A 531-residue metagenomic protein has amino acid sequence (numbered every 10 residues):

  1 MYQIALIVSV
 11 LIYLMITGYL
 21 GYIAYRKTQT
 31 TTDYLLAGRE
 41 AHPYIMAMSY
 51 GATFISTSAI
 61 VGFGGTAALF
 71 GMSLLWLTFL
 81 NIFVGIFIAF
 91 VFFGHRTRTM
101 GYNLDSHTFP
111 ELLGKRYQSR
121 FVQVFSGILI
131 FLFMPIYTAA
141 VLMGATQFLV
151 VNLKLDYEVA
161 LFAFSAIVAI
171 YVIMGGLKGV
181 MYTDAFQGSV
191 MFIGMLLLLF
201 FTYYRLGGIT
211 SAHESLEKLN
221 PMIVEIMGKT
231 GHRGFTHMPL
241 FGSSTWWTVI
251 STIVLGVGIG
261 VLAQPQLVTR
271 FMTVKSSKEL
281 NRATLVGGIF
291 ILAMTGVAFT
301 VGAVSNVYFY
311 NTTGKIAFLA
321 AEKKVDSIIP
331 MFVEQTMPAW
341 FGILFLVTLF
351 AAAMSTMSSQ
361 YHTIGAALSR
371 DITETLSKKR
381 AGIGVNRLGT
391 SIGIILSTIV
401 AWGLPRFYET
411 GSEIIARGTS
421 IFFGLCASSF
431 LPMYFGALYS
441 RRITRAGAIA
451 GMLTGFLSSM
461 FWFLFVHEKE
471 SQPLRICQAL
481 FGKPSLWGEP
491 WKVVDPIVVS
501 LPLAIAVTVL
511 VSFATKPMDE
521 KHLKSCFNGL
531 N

Functional and structural regions predicted by a protein language model:
M1-N531: Membrane-embedded helix-loop-helix hairpins and adjacent transmembrane boundary segments in multi-pass transporters
